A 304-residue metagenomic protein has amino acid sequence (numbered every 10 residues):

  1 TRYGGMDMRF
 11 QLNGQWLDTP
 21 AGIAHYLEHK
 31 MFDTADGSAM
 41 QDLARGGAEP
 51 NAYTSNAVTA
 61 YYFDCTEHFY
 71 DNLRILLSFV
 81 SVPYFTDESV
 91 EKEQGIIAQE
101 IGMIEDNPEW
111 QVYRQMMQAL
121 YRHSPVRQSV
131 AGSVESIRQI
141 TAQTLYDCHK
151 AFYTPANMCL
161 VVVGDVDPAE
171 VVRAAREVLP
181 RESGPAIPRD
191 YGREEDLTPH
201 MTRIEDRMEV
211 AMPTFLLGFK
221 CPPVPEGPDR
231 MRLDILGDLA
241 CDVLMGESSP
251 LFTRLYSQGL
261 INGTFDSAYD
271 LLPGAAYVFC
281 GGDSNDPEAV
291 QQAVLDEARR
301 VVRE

Functional and structural regions predicted by a protein language model:
T1-A39, Y146-R254, Q291-Q292: His/Glu-rich zincin catalytic helix
N13-G14, K30, A60-D64, G102 (+4 more regions): Second-shell loop/turn segments in exported
A35-C148, R254, N262, D266 (+1 more regions): Acidic/histidine-enriched segments that form metal/cofactor-coordinating and catalytic pocket/exosite environments
A52-S55, R127-S129, K150-A156, M208-A211 (+1 more regions): Short, flexible turn/loop "capping" segments at secondary-structure junctions
T59-D64, F152, N157-D165, Y277-G282 (+1 more regions): Short cationic amphipathic helices and targeting signals
S78-D87, E177-A186, D296-E304: A common structural junction motif
L216-P223, D242-S284: A structural supersecondary motif
G274-E304: C-terminal structural cap/anchor segments
